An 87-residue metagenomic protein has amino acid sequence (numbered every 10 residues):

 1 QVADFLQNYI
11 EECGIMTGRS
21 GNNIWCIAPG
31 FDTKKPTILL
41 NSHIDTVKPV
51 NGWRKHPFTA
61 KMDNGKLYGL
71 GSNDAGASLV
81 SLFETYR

Functional and structural regions predicted by a protein language model:
Q1-P49: N-terminal helical capping/dimerization or prosegment-like subdomains of hydrolases acting on amide or phosphate bonds
K35-R87: Active-site metal-coordination/substrate-binding segment of hydrolases, especially metallo-dependent peptidases
